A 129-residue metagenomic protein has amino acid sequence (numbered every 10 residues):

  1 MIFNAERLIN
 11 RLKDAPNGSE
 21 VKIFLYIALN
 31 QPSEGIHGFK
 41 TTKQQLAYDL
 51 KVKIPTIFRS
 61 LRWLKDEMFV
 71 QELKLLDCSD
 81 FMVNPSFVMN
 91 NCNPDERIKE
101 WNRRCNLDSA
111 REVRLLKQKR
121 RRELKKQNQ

Functional and structural regions predicted by a protein language model:
M1-Q45: Short recognition helix of helix-turn-helix/winged-helix DNA-binding domains
D49: Residues within the alpha-helical elements of helix-turn-helix
P55: Key DNA-contact positions within bacterial/archaeal DNA-binding proteins
R59-N128: Winged-helix/helix-turn-helix nucleic-acid-interaction surface
